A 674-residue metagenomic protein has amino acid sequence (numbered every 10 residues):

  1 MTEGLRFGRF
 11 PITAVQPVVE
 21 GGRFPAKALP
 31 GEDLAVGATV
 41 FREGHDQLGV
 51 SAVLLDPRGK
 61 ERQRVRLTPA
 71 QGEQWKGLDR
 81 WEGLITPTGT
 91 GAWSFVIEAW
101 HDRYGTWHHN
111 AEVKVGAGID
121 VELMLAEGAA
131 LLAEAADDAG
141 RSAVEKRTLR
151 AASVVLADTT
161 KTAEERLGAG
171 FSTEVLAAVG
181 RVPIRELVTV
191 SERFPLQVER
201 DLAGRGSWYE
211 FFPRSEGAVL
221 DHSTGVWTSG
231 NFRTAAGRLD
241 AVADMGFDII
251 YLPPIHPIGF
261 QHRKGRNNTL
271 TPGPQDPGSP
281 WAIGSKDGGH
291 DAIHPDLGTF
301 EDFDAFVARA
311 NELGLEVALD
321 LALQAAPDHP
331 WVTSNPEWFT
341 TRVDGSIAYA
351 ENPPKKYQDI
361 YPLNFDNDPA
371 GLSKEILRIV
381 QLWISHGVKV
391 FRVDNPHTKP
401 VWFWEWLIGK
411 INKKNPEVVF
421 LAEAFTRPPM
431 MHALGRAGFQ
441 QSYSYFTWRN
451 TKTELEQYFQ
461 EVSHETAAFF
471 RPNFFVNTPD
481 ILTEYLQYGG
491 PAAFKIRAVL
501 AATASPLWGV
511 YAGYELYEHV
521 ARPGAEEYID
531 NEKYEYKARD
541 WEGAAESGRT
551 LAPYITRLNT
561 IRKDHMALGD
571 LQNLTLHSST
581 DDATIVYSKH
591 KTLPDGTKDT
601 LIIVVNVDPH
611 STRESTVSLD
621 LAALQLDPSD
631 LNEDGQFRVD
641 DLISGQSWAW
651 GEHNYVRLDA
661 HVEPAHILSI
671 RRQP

Functional and structural regions predicted by a protein language model:
M1-R214, A218, H222-D248, P257 (+6 more regions): Carbohydrate-interacting/catalytic domains
P11, Y251, V317-A318, R392 (+2 more regions): Conserved Rossmann-like nucleotide-binding pocket used by diverse enzymes that bind dinucleotide cofactors
Q16-V18, P253, D394: Solvent-exposed beta-strand sheet faces enriched in polar/charged residues
H101-G105, G259-H262, P327-H329, P429-H432: Flexible glycine/acidic-rich beta-alpha junction loops that bind and position SAM and/or redox cofactors in anaerobic
G204-Y209, P213-N231, A241-D302, Q324-N335 (+4 more regions): Aromatic-lined carbohydrate-binding/catalytic grooves of carbohydrate-active enzymes
L239-P253, F303-L321, W383: Conserved beta-strand->loop/alpha-helix structural units within folded catalytic cores of enzymes with alpha/beta
R263, W402-W406, E614: Generic recognition of short, well-ordered alpha-helical segments
P280-D287, D291-A308, E312-L315, A325-S547 (+8 more regions): Alpha-amylase-like alpha-glycosidases and glucanotransferases acting on alpha-linked glucans and related
